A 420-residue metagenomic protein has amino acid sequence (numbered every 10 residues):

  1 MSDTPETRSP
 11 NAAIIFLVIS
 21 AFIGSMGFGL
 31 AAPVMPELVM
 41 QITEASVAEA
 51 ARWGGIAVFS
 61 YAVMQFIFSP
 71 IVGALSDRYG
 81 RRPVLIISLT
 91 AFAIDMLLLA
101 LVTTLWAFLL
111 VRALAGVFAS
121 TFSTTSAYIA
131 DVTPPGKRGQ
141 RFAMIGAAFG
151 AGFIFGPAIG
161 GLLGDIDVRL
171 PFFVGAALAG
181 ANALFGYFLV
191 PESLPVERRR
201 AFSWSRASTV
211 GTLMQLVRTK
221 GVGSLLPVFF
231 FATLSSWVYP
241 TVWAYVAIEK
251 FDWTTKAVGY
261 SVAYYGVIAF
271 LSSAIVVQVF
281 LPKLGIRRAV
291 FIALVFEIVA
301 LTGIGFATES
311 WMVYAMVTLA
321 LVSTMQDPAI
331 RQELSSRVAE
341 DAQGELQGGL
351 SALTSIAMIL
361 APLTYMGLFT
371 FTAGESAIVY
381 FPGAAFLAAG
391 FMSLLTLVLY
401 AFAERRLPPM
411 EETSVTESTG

Functional and structural regions predicted by a protein language model:
S2-N11, P191-V228, K250, E417-G420: Juxtamembrane intracellular "pre-TM" segments in multi-pass secondary transporters
V34-A51, T241-V258: Short amphipathic helix-loop junctions that connect adjacent transmembrane helices in Major Facilitator Superfamily/SLC
A48, G164-A177, G367-S393: A membrane-interface helix-boundary motif in multi-pass transporters
F66-L105: Conserved MFS/SLC helix-loop-helix module at the cytosolic interface between two early adjacent transmembrane helices
I67-G80, S272-I286: Helix-to-loop junctions at the C-terminal end of transmembrane segments in multipass secondary transporters
V111-G150: Cytoplasmic helix-loop-helix junction between adjacent transmembrane helices in 12-TM secondary transporters
A183-L189, L387-G420: Multi-pass alpha-helical transporter architecture, strongest for 12-TM Major Facilitator/SLC carriers used
R287-I330: C-terminal transmembrane helical hairpin of 12-TM major facilitator-type secondary transporters
